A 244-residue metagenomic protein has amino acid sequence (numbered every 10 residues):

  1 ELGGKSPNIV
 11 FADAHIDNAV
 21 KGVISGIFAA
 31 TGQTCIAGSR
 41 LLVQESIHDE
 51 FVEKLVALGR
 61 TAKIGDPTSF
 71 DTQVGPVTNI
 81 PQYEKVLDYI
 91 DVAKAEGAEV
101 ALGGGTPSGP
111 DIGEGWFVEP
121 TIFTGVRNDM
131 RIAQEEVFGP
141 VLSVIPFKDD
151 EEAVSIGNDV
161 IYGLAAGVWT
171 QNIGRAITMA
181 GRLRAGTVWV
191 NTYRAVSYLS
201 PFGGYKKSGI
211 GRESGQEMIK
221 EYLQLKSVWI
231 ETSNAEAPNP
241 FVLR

Functional and structural regions predicted by a protein language model:
E1-R127, V190, A237-N239, L243-R244: ALDH superfamily catalytic-core signature
I9, K63, I90, G113-R244: Conserved C-terminal structural/oligomerization subdomain of aldehyde/semialdehyde dehydrogenase
